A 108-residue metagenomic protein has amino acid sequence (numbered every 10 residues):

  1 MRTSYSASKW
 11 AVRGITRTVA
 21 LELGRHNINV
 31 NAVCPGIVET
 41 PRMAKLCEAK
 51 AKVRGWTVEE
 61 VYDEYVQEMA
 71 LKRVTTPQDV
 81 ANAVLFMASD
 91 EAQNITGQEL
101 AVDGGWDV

Functional and structural regions predicted by a protein language model:
M1-S4, R25-H26, K72, D90: Active-site loop immediately N-terminal to the catalytic Tyr-X3-Lys motif of short-chain dehydrogenase/reductase
M1-Y5, R42-K45: Conserved catalytic loop/helix region of short-chain dehydrogenase/reductase
S8, T16: Active-site helix of classical SDR
R13, V30, P35-K45, A49-A51: Short, flexible catalytic-loop segment of classical short-chain dehydrogenase/reductase
L23-R25, V38, A88: A short hydrophobic alpha-helix cap/turn motif
G24, N29, I95-G97: Short, small/polar-rich loop/turn modules that mediate ligand/substrate recognition or access, typified
E48-Q78: Catalytic Tyr-x(3-8)-Lys segment
L71-V102, D107: C-terminal substrate-recognition "lid" of short-chain dehydrogenase/reductases
